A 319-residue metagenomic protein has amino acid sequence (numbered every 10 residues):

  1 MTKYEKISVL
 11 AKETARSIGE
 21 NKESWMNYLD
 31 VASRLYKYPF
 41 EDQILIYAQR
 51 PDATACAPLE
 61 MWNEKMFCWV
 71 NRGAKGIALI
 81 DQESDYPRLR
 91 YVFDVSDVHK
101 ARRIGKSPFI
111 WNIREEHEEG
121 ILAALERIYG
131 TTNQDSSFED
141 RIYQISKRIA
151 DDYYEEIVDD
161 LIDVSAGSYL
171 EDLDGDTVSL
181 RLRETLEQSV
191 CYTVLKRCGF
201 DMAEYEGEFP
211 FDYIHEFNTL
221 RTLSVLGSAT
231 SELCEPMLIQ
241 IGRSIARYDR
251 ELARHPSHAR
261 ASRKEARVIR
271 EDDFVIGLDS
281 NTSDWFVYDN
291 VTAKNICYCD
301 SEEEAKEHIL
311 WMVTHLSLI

Functional and structural regions predicted by a protein language model:
M1-R263: N-terminal accessory/interface modules of nucleic-acid-binding and processing proteins
I77-L79, W285-Y288: Short polybasic amphipathic segments
S84, S280-T282, T292: Short strand-connecting beta-turns/loops that link adjacent beta-strands
Y86, E271-D273, V291-K294: Glycine-centered tight beta-turn/hairpin loop motif at sheet-sheet or coil-to-beta transitions
E118, E271, E302-K306: Short amphipathic alpha-helical segments that mediate assembly, nucleic-acid/protein binding, or membrane association
T132, I149, W285, L316-I319: Short, flexible helical or helix-coil boundary motifs
A261-F286, C297: Short N-terminal "domain-start" leader segments that mark the transition from disordered tails or signal peptides into
Y288-T292, C297-L318: A short, charged, amphipathic alpha-helix used as a generic interaction element across diverse proteins
